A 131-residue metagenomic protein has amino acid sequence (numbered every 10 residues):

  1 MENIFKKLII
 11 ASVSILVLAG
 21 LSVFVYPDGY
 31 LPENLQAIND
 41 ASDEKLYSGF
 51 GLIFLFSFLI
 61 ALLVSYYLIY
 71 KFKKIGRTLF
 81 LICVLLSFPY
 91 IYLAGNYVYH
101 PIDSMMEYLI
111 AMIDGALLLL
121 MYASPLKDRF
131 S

Functional and structural regions predicted by a protein language model:
M1-S131: Topology signature of small-to-medium multi-pass alpha-helical membrane proteins
